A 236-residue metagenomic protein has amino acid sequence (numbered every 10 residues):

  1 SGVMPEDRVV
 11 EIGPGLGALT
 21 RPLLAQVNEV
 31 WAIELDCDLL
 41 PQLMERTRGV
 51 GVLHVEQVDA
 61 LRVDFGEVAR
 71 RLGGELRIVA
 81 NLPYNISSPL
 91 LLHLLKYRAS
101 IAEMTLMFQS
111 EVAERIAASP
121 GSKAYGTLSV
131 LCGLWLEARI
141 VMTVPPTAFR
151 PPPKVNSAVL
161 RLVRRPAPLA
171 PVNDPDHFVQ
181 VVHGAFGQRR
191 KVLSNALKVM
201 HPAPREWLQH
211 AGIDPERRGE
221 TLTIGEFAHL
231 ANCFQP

Functional and structural regions predicted by a protein language model:
S1-V181, E220, H229-N232: Catalytic cores of RNA-modifying enzymes
A158, L162-R164, A170-P204, D214 (+1 more regions): An accessory alpha-helical subdomain
I213-P236: Short, amphipathic C-terminal "tail helix"
